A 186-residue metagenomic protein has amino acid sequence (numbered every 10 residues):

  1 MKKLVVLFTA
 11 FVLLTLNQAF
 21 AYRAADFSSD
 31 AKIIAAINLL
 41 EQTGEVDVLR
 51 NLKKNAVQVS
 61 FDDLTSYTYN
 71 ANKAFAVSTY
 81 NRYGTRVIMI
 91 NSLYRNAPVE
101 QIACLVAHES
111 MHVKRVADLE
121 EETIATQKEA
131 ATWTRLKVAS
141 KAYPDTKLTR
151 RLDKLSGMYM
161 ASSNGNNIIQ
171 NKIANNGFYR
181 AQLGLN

Functional and structural regions predicted by a protein language model:
V5, S163-N186: Pan-zinc metallopeptidase signature
V6-T15: Bacterial N-terminal signal peptides
L16-A21: Sec/Tat signal peptide C-region and signal peptidase I cleavage site
Y22-R86, R95: Auxiliary, metal-adjacent structural segments of Zn-dependent hydrolase domains
F27-A31, N96-Q101, V116-E120: Soluble non-cytosolic domains of exported or imported proteins
I34-I37, C104-A107, E122, T126-E129: Extracytoplasmic/secreted envelope proteins and their assembly/folding machinery, especially bacterial periplasmic
C104-V116: Active-site recognition of the HExxH zinc-binding catalytic motif
A117-M158: Post-HExxH zinc-binding segment in Zn-dependent metallohydrolases
